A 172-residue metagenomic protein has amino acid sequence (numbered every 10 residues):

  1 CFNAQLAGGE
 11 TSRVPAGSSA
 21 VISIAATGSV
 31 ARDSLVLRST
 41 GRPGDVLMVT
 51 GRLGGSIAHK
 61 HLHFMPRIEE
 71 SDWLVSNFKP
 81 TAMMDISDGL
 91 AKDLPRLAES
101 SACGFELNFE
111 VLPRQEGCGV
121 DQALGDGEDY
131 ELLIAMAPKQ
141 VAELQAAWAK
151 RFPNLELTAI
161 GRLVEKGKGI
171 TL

Functional and structural regions predicted by a protein language model:
C1-L172: Helix-biased detector of long, well-ordered alpha-helical tracts
